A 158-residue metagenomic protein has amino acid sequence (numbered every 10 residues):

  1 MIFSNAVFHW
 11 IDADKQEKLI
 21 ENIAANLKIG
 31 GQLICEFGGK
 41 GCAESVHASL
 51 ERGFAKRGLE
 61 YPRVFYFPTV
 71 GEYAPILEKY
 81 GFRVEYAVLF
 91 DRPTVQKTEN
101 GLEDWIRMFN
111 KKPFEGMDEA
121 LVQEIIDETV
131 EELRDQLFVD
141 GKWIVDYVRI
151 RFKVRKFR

Functional and structural regions predicted by a protein language model:
F3: A conserved beta-strand element that flanks and buttresses the S-adenosyl-L-methionine
F8-H9, K40: Active-site beta-alpha loop architecture of Rossmann-like, nucleotide-cofactor-dependent enzymes
H9-I11, N26: A short His-aromatic
E17-Q32: A short glycine-rich, Lys/Arg-flanked "PGG" loop and its adjoining helix->strand segment in the class I
Q32-L59: Conserved class I S-adenosyl-L-methionine
F65-Y80: Short alpha-helix
E85-D140: C-terminal helical/coil "lid" or tail adjacent to the Rossmann-like core of SAM-dependent
E103-R107, R149-R158: Core SAM-dependent methyltransferase catalytic element
